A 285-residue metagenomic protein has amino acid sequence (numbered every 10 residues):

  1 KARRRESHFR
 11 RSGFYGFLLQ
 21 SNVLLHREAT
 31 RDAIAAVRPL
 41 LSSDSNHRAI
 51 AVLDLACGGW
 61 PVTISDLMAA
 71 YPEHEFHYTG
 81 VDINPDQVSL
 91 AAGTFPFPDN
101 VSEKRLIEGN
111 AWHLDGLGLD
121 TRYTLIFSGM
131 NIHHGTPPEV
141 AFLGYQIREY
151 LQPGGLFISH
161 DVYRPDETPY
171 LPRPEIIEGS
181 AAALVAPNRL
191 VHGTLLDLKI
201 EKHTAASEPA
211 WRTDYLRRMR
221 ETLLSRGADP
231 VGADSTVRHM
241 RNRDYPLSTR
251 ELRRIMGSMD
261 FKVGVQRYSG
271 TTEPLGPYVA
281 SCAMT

Functional and structural regions predicted by a protein language model:
A2-L41: Class I SAM-dependent methyltransferase Rossmann-like catalytic core, especially the SAM/SAH-binding loop
L53, G58-H113: Class I SAM-dependent methyltransferase SAM/SAH-binding core
H113-D120: Short conserved loop adjoining the S-adenosyl-L-methionine
F127: A conserved beta-strand element that flanks and buttresses the S-adenosyl-L-methionine
A141-P153: A short glycine-rich, Lys/Arg-flanked "PGG" loop and its adjoining helix->strand segment in the class I
I158-K199, R212-Y215: Conserved class I S-adenosyl-L-methionine
R243-M259: Short alpha-helix
M259-T285: Core SAM-dependent methyltransferase catalytic element
